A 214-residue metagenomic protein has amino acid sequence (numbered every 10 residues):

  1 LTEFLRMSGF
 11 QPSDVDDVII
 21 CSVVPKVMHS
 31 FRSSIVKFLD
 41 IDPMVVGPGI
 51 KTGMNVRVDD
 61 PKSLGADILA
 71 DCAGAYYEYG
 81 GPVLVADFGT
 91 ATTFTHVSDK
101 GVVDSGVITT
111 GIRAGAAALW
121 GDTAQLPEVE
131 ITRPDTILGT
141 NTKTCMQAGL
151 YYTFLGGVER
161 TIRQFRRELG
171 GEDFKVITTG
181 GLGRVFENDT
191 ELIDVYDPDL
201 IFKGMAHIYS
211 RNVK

Functional and structural regions predicted by a protein language model:
L1-L84, D99-K214: Nucleotide/phosphate-binding catalytic cleft detector across ATP-hydrolyzing and phosphate-transferring enzymes
A70, T90-T92: Short, glycine/acidic-enriched loop or turn micro-motifs at the edges of active sites
V85, T92-V97: Short beta-strand scaffold segments in enzyme catalytic cores
